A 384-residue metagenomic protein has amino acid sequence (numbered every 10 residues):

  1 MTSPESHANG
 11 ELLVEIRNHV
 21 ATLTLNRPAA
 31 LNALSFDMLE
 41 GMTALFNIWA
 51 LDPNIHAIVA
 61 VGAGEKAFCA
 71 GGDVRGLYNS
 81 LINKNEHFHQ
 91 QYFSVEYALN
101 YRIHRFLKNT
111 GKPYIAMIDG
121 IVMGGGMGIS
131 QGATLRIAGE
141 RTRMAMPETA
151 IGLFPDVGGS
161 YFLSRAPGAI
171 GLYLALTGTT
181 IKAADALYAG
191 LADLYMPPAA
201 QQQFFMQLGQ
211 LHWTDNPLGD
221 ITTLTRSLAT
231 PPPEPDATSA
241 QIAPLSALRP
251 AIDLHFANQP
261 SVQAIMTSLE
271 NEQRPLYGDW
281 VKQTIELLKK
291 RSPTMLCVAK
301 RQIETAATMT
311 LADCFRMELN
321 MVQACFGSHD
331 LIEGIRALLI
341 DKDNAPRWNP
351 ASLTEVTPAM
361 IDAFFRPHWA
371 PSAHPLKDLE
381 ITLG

Functional and structural regions predicted by a protein language model:
M1-V61, E380-G384: Conserved CoA-thioester-binding segment of acyl-CoA-metabolizing enzymes
L23, A60, D73, I129-S130 (+3 more regions): Hydrophobic/aromatic residues within transmembrane alpha-helices of multi-pass small-molecule transporters
G62-A98, G152: Glycine- (often His-adjacent) and acidic-residue-rich active-site loop that binds/positions the CoA thioester
I103-I151, L174, G178-T179, A183 (+1 more regions): Glycine-rich beta-to-alpha active-site loop
G158-Y161, R165-D220: Contiguous mid-protein beta-loop-alpha structural module that forms a pocket-lining wall or clamp of enzyme active
P197-L288: Amphipathic alpha-helical blocks and their helix-capping loop/short-beta junctions
I265-F326, D330-R336, K342: Substrate-recognition/cap regions that form aromatic- and gly/pro-loop-enriched pockets for small-molecule ligands
M321-A324, H329, E333-G384: C-terminal amphipathic alpha-helical interaction region
